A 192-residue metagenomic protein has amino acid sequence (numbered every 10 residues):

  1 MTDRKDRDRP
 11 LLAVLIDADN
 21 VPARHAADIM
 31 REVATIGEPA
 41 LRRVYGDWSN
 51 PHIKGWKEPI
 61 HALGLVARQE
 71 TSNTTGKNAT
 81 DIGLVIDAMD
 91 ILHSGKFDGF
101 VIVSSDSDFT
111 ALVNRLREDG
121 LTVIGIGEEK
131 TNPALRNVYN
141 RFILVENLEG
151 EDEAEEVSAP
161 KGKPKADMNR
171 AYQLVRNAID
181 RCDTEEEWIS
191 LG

Functional and structural regions predicted by a protein language model:
M1-D87, I91-H93, T122: Domain-level signal for Mg2+-assisted phosphodiester chemistry and nucleotide/NA-binding surfaces in nucleic-acid
M1-R9, L148-M168: Intrinsically disordered, low-complexity linkers and terminal tails enriched in Pro/Gly and often acidic or mixed-charge
A18, R42, T110-N114, D119-I124 (+1 more regions): P-loop/Walker A NTP-binding module and the surrounding RecA-like catalytic core of P-loop NTPases
Y45, D98-S105, L112, L116 (+1 more regions): Acidic beta-strand-to-loop metal/phosphate-binding motif
H52-K57, G127-R136: Short, glycine/polar-rich helix-capping loops at beta-to-alpha or helix-loop-helix junctions that flank or form
L63, D119, V138-Y139: Short, structured coil segments at secondary-structure junctions
P133-E153: Contiguous mid-protein beta-loop-alpha structural module that forms a pocket-lining wall or clamp of enzyme active
E155-G192: N-terminal regulatory modules in eukaryotic regulatory proteins
